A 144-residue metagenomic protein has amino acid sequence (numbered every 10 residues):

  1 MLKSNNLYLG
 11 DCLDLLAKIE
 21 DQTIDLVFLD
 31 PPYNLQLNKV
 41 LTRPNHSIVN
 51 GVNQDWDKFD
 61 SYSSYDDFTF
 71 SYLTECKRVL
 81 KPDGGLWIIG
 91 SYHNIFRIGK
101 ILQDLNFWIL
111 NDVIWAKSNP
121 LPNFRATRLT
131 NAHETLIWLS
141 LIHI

Functional and structural regions predicted by a protein language model:
M1-I142: Core catalytic lobe of class I
